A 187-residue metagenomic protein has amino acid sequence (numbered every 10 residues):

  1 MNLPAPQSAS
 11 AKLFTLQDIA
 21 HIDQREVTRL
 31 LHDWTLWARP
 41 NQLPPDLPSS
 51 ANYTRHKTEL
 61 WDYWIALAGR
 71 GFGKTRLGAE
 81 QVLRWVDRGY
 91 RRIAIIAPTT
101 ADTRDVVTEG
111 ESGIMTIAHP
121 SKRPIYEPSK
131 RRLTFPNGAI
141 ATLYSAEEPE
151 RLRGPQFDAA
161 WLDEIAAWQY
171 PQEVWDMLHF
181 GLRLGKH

Functional and structural regions predicted by a protein language model:
N2-H187: Phosphate/NTP-binding elements of NTP-utilizing enzymes
